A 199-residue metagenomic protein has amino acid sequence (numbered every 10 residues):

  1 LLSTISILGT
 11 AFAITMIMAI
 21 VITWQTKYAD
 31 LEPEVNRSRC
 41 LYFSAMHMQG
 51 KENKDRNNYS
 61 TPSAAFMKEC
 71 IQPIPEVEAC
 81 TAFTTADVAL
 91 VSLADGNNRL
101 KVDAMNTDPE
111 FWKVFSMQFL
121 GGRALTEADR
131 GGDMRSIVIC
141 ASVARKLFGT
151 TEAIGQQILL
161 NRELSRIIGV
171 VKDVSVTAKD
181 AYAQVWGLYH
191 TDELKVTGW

Functional and structural regions predicted by a protein language model:
L1-A29: Short, strongly hydrophobic transmembrane alpha-helices
S6, K27, L41-F43, C70 (+5 more regions): Generic structural signal for small/hydrophobic residues in well-ordered secondary structure, especially within
L8-F12, E127-G132: Glycine-rich loop motifs involved in handling phospho/adenylate chemistry
I20-L90: Membrane-proximal extracellular/periplasmic loop immediately following the first transmembrane helix
Q49-D55, V88-S92, K113, K146 (+1 more regions): Short, solvent-exposed loop/turn elements at domain surfaces
N53-A65, N98-D103, R130-R135, V174-Q184: Solvent-exposed, non-transmembrane alpha-helical starts
V91-G96, N161-E163: Short strand-coil-strand connectors
M105-L125, D133-W199: Mid-to-C-terminal secondary-structure elements that act as membrane-proximal/extracytoplasmic interface segments
